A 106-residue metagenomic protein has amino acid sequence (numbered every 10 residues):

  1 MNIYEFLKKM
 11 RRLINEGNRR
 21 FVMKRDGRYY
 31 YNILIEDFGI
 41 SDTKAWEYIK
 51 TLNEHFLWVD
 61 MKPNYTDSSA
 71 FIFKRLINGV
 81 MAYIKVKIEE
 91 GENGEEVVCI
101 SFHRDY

Functional and structural regions predicted by a protein language model:
M1-D67: Compact soluble domain cores
G17-N18, F73, Y83, F102: Intrinsically disordered, low-complexity sequence elements enriched in Ser/Thr/Gly/Pro
P63-E89: Basic/aromatic recognition patch in beta-strand/loop cores that engages polyanionic ligands
M81-Y106: Enriched for short, Lys/Arg-rich terminal
